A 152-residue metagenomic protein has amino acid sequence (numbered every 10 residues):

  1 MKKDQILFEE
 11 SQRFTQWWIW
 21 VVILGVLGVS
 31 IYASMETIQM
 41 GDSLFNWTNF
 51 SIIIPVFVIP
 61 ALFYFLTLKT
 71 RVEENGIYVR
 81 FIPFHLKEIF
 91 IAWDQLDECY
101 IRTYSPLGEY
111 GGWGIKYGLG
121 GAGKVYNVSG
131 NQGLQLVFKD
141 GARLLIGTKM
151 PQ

Functional and structural regions predicted by a protein language model:
M1-L44, V125, K149: N-terminal membrane-targeting/pre-transmembrane regions
D42-I54: Hydrophobic alpha-helical transmembrane segments
I52-T67: Transmembrane alpha-helices and immediately adjacent membrane-cytoplasm interface residues in multi-pass integral
L66-I82: Membrane-helix interface/capping segments
N75, L144-I146: A generic structural signal for short coil/turn motifs at secondary-structure boundaries
R80-A142, K149: Non-transmembrane, membrane-adjacent beta-strand/coil modules in membrane-associated proteins and peripheral
